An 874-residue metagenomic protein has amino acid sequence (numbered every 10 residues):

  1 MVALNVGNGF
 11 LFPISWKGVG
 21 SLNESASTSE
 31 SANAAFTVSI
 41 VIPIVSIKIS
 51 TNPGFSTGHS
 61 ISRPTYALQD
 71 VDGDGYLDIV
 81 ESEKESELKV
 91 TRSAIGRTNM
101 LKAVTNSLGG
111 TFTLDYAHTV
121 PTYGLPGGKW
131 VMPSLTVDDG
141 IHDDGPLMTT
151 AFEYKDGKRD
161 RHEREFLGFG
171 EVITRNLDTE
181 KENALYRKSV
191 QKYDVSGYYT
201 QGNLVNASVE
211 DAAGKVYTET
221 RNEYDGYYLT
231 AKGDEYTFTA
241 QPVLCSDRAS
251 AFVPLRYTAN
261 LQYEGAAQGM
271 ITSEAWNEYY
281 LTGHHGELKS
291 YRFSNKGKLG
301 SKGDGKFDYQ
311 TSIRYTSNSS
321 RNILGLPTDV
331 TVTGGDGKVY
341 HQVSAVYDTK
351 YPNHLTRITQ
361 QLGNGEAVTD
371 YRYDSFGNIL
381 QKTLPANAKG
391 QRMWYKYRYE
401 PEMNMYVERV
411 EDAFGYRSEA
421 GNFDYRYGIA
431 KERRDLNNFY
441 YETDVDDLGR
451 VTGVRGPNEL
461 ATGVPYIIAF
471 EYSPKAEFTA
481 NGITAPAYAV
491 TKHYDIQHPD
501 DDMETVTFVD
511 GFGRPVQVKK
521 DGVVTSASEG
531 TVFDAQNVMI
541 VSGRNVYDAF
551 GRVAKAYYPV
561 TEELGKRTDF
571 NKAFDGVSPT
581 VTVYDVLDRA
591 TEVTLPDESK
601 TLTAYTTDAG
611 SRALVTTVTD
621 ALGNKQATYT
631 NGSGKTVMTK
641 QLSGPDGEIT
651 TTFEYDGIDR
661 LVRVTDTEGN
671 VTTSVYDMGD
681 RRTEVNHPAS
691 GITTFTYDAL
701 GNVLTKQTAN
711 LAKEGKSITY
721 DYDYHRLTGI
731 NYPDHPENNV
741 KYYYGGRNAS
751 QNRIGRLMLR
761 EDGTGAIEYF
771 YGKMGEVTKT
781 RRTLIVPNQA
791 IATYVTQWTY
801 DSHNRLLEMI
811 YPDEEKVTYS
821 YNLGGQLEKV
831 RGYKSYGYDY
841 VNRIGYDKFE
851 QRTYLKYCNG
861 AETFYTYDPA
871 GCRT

Functional and structural regions predicted by a protein language model:
M1, G73-S82: Acidic/hydrophobic-patterned starts of short beta strands in beta-sheet-rich repeat architectures
V6, D70-Y76, I95-G96, N106-S107: Calcium-coordinating acidic loop motifs
F12-V19: Beta-propeller fold detector
G20-A34, F55-Y66, G110-D115: Repeat-based blade/solenoid architectures
S62-V71, N99-K102, T119-T122: Beta-propeller blade termini
S86-R92: Structural motif
K102-T105, F112, Y116, G124-P126 (+5 more regions): Beta-strand elements of repeat-based all-beta scaffolds
